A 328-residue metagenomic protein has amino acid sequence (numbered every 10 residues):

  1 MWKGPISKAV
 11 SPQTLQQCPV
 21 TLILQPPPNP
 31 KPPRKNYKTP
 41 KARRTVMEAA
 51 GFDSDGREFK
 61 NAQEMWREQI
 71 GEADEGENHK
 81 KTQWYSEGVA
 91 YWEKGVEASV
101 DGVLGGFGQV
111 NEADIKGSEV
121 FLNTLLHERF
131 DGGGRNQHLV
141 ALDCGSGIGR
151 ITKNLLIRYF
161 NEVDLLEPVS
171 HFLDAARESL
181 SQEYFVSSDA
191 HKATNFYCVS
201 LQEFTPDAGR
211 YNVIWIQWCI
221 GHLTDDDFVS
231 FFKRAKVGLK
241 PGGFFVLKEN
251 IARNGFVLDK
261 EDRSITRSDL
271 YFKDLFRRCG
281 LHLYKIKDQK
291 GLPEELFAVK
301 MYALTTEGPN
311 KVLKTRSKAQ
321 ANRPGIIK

Functional and structural regions predicted by a protein language model:
W2-G4, P32-G209, L223-R234, P241-K328: Class I (Rossmann-like) S-adenosyl-L-methionine-dependent methyltransferase catalytic domain, capturing the SAM-binding
W215: A conserved beta-strand element that flanks and buttresses the S-adenosyl-L-methionine
C219: Hydrophobic adenine-recognition pocket in adenosine-nucleotide-binding enzymes
